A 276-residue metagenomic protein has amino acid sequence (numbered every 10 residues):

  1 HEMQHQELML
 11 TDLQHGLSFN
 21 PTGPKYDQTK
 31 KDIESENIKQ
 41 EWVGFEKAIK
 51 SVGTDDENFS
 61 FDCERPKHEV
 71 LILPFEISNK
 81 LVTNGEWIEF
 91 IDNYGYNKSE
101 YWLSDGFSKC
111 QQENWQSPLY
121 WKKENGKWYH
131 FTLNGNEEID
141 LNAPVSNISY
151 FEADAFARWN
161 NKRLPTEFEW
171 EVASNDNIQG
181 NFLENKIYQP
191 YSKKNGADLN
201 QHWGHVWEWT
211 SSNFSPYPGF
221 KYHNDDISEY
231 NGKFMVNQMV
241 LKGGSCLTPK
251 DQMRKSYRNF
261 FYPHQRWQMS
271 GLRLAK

Functional and structural regions predicted by a protein language model:
E2-Q4, L8, D12-S60, K80 (+1 more regions): Functional-site microenvironments in short loops/helix caps that host divalent-cation chemistry
D55-I72, M253-P263: Short, polar loop/linker segments at the starts of domains and inter-domain junctions
T83: Acidic-aromatic/histidine active-site loop/patch
F90-N93: Core segments of cupin and vicinal oxygen chelate
S228-G232, N259-R266: Short proline/glycine-enriched turn/loop segments at secondary-structure junctions
R266-K276: Short, structured beta-strand segments at or near domain termini in extracellular proteins/domains
